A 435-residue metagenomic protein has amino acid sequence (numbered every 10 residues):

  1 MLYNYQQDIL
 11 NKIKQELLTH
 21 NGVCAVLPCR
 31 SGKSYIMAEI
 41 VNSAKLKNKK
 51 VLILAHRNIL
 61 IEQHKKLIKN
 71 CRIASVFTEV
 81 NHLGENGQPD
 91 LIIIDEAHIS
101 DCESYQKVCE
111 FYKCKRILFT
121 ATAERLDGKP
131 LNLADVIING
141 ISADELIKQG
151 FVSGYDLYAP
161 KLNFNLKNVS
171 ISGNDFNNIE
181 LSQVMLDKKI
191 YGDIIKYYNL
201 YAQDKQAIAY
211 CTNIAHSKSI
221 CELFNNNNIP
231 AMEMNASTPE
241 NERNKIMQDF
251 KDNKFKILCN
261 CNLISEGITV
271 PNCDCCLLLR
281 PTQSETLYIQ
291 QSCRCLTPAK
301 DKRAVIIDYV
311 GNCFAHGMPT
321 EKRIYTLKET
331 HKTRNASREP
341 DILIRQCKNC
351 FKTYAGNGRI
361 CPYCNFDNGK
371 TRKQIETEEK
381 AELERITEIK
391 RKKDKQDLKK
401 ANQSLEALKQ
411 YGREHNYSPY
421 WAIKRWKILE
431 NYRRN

Functional and structural regions predicted by a protein language model:
M1-C24: Conserved pre-motif I regulatory segment
T19-I40: Walker A/P-loop
L54, I59-Q88: Inter-Walker segment of RecA-like/P-loop motor cores
E62, K218-S219, I229-C261: Conserved helicase ATPase core of P-loop NTP-dependent helicases/translocases
C102-L157: Post-DEXD/H (motif II) to motif III coupling segment of the RecA-like Helicase ATP-binding lobe
G140-I208: Conserved interdomain linker/interface between the two RecA-like ATPase lobes of SF2 helicase motors
K256-N260, E266-P281, R303-D308: A short beta-strand element within the Helicase C-terminal
R294-E321: Conserved segment of the helicase C-terminal RecA-like domain
